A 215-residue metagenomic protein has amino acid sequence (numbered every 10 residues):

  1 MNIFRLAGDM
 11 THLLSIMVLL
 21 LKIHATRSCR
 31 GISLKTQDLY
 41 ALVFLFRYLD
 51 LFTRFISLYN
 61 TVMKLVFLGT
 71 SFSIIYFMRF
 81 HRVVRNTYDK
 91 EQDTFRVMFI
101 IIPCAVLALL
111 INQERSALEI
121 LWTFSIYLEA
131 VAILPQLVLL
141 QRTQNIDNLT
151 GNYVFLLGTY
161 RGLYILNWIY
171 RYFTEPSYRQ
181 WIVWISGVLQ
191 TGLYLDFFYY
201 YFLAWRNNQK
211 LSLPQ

Functional and structural regions predicted by a protein language model:
M1-Q215: Alpha-helical membrane-protein topology signature
